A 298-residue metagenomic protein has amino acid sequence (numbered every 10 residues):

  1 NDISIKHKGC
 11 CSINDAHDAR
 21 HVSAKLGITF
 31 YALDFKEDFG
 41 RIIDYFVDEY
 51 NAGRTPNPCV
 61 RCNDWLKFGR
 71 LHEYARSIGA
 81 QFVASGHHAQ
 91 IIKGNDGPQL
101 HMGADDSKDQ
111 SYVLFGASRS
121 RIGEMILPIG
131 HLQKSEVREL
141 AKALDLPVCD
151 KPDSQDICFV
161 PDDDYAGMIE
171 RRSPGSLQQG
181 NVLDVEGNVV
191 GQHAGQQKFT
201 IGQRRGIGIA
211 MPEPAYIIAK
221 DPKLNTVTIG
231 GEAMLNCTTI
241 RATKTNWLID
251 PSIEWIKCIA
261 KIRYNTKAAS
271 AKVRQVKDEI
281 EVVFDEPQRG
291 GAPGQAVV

Functional and structural regions predicted by a protein language model:
N1-F115, I126, S135-E136: ATP-dependent adenylation/nucleotidyltransferase module used to activate substrates
A84-I92, D96-V298: AMP-forming adenylation/ATP pyrophosphatase catalytic core
